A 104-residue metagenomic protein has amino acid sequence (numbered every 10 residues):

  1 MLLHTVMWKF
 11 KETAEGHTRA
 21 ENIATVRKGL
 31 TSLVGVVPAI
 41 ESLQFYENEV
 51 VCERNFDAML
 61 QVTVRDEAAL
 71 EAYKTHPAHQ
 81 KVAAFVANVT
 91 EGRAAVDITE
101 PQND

Functional and structural regions predicted by a protein language model:
M1-D57, R65-A72, T99-D104: Short S/T/G/P-rich N-terminal loop/turn motif that feeds into the first structured element of a domain
E67-A94: C-terminal structural segments of small proteins and small subunits
